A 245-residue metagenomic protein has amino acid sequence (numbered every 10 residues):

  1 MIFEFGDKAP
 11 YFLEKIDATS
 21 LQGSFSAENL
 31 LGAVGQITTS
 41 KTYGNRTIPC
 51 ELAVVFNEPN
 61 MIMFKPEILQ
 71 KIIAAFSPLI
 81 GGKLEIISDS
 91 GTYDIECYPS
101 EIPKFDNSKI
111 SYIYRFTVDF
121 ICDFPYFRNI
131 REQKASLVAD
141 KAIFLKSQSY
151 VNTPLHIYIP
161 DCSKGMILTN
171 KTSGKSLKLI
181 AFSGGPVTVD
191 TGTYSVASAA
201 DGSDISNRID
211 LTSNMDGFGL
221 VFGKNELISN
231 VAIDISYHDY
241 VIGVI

Functional and structural regions predicted by a protein language model:
M1-P49, G91-D106: Solvent-exposed edge beta-strands and adjacent loop segments that serve as assembly or binding interfaces
G35-N60, Y112-P125, N225: Oligomerization/assembly interface segments of phage tail-like spikes and tubes
I37-S40, N107-S108, I143-F144, D216-G217: Beta-strand-rich interaction surfaces with strong enrichment in secreted/lumenal proteins
T42-R46, F76-P78, I110-Y114, S149-V151 (+2 more regions): Solvent-exposed loop and beta-edge segments used for protein-protein assembly and interaction
L52-F56, E101-P103, C122-Y126, D161 (+2 more regions): Beta-strand elements of well-folded, non-transmembrane domains
A53-E101: Short, acidic/charged, Gly/Pro-enriched secondary-structure junctions
K83-Y126: Short beta-strand and beta-hairpin "edge-sheet" elements
R128-I245: Intrinsically disordered, low-complexity segments enriched in serine, threonine, and glycine
